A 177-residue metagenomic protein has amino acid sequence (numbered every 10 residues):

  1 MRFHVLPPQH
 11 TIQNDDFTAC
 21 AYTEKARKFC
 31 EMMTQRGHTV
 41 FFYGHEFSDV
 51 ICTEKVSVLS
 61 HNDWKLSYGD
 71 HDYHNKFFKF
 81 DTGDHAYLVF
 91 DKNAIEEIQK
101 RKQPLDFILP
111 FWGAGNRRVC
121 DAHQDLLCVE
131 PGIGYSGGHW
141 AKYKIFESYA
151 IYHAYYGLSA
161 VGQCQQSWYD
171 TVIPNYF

Functional and structural regions predicted by a protein language model:
M1-F177: Catalytic cores of nucleotide-sugar-dependent glycosyltransferases that transfer UDP/GDP/TDP-activated
